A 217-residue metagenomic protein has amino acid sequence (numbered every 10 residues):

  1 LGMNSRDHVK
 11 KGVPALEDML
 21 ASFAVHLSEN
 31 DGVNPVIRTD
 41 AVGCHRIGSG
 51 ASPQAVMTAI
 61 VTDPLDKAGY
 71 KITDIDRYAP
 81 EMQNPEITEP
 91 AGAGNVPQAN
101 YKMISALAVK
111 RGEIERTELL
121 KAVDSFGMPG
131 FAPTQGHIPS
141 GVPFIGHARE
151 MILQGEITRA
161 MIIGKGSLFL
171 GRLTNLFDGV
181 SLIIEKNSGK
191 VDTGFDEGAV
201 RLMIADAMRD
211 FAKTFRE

Functional and structural regions predicted by a protein language model:
L1-N4, V25-L27, Q135-E156: Active-site-proximal alpha-helical scaffold in enzymes
L1-R6, E81-I87, I138-V142, G164-L170: Gly/Ser/Thr-rich loops at beta-strand to alpha-helix junctions that form or flank small-molecule/cofactor-binding
D7-I72, R77, E89, S105-E118 (+3 more regions): Condensing-enzyme catalytic core mediating Claisen C-C bond formation in acyl metabolism
A55-D63, N95-Y101, G141: Well-ordered, non-membrane alpha-helical segments in soluble/globular domains
I72-Q98, K102: Conserved beta-ketoacyl condensing-enzyme motif
A122-A132, G136-S140: Active-site-adjacent helical/loop segments in soluble small-molecule enzymes
P129, P143-E150, G155-I162, S167-L173 (+1 more regions): Hydrophobic alpha/beta core scaffold segments
T134-H137, G141-F144, R172-N175, N187-G189: Gly/Ser/Thr/Ala-enriched C-terminal appendages of enzymes
